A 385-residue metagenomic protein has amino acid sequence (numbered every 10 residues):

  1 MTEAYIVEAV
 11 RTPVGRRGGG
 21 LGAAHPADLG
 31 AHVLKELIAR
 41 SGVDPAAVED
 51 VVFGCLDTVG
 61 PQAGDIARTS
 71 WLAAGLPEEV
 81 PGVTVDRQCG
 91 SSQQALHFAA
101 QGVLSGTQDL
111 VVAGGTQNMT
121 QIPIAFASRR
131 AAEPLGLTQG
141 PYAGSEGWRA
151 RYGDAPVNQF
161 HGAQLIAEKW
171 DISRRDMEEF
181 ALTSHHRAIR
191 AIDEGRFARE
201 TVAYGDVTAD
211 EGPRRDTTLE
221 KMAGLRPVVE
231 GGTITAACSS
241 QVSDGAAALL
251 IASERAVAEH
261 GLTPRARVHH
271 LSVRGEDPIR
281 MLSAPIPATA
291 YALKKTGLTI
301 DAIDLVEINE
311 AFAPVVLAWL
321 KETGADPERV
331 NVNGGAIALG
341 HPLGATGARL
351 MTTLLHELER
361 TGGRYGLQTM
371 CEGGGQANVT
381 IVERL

Functional and structural regions predicted by a protein language model:
M1-A24, E36, Y142, E220-S283 (+5 more regions): Condensing-enzyme catalytic core mediating Claisen C-C bond formation in acyl metabolism
R11-T12, A23-H32, R40, D176-E259 (+2 more regions): N-terminal extracellular/periplasmic Venus flytrap/periplasmic-binding protein-like
G22-V111, T116-P134, T201-A209, I300-E322: Conserved beta-ketoacyl condensing-enzyme motif
A24, C55-D109, G153-Q159, D216-Q241 (+3 more regions): Conserved catalytic cysteine-centered active-site region of acyl-thioester-dependent Claisen-condensing enzymes
P26-G42, I66-S70, A95-F98, Q159-I166 (+5 more regions): Short, well-ordered amphipathic alpha-helical segments that serve as non-catalytic structural scaffolds within diverse
D86-Q117, A167-R196, A248-R255, P342-T361 (+1 more regions): Active-site-proximal alpha-helical scaffold in enzymes
L110-L165: Flexible glycine-/small-residue-enriched beta->alpha junction loops that bind anionic phosphate/pyrophosphate groups
G162-Q164, F197-E200, V207, H269-A338: Active-site pocket-lining segment
